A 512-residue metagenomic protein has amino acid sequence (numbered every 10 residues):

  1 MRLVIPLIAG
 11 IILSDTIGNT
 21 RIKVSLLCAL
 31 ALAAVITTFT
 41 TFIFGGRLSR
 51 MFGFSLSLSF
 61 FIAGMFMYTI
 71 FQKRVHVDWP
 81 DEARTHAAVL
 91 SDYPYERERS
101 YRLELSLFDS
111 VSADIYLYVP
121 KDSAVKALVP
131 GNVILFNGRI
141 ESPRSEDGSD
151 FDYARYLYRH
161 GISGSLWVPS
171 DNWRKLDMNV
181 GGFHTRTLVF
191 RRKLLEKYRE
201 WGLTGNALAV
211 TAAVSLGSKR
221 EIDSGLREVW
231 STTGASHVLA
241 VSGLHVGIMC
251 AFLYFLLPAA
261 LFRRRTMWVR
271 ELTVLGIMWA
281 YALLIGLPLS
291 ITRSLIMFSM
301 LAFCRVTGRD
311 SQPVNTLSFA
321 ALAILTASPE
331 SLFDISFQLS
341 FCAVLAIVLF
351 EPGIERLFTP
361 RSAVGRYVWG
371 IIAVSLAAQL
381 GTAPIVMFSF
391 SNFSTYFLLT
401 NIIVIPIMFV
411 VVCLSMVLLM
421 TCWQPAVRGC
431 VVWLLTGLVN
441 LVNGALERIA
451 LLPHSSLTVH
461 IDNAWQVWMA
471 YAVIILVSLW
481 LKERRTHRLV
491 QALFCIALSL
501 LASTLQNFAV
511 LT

Functional and structural regions predicted by a protein language model:
M1-G18, C304, V417, C422-G429 (+1 more regions): Hydrophobic alpha-helical segments
M1-V4, E82-A83, R361-L380, L399-I402 (+1 more regions): Functional transmembrane helices that form membrane-embedded active or gating regions
M1-W79, R186, R293, A464 (+3 more regions): N-terminal leader/targeting segments
R2, G10, I43, L48-F52 (+3 more regions): Hydrophobic alpha-helical transmembrane segments in multi-pass membrane proteins
F54, S59-H237: Membrane-interface helix/helix-cap signal primarily in integral membrane proteins
L166, R174-T185, R192, T232 (+3 more regions): Membrane-interface amphipathic/re-entrant loop segments adjacent to transmembrane helices in multi-pass membrane
E196-R199, A213, E228, L301-R305 (+5 more regions): Short amphipathic alpha-helical coupling elements at transmembrane boundaries
M416, L511-T512: Conserved beta-strand hairpin/beta-sheet module of binuclear metal-dependent hydrolase folds, prominently
